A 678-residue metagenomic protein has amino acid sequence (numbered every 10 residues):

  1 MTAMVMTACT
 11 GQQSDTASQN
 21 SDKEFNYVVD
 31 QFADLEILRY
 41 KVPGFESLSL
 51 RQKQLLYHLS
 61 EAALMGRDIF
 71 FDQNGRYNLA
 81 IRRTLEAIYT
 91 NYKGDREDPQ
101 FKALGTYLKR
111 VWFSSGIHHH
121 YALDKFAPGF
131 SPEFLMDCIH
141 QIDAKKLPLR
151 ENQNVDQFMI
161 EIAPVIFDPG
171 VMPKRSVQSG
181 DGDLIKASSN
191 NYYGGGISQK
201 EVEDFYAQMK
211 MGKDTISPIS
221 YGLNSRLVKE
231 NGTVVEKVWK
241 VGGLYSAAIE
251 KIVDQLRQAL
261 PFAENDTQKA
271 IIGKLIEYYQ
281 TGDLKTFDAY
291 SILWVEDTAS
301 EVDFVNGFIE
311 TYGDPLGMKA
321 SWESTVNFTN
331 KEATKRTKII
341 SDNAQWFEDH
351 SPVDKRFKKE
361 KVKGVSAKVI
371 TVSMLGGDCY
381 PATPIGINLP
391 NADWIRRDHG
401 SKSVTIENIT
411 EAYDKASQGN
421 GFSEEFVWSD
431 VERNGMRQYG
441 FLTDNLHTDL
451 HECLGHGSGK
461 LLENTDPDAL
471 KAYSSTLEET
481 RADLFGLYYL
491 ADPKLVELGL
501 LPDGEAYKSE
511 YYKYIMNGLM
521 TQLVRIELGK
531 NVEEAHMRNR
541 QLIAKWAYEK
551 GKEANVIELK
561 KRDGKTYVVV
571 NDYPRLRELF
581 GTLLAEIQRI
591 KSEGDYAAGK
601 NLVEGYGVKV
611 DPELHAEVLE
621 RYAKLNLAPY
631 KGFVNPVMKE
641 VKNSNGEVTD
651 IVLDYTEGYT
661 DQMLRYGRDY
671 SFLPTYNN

Functional and structural regions predicted by a protein language model:
V5-T10: C-terminal motif of bacterial Sec signal peptides marking the signal peptidase cleavage site
Q13-A17, S49: Extended effector regions of multi-domain proteins
F25-V253: Noncatalytic N-terminal accessory/assembly modules of large enzymes
D30, D34-L55, P173-T476, T480 (+3 more regions): Fold-level signature of zinc-dependent metallopeptidase catalytic domains
N78-I81, L85, L104-W112, I249 (+4 more regions): Short amphipathic alpha-helical coiled-coil/interface segments
A333-K368, W546-L619: C-terminal interaction module
L487-I590: Long, well-structured alpha-helical subdomains associated with metal-dependent extracellular/ecto-lumenal hydrolases
D572, L576-N678: Extended, compositionally biased alpha-helical segments that mediate assembly or anchoring
